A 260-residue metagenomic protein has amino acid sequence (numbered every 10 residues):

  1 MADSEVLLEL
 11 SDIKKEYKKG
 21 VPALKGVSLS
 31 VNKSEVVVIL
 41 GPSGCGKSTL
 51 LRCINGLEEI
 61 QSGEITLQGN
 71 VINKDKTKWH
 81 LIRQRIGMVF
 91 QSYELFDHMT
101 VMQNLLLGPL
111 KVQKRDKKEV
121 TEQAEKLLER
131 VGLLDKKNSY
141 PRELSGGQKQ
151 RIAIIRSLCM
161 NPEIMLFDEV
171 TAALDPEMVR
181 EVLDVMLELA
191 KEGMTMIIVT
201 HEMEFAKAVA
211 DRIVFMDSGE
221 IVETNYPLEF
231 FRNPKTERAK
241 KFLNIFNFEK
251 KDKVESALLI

Functional and structural regions predicted by a protein language model:
M1-K14, K251-I260: ABC-family P-loop ATPase nucleotide-binding domain
E5-L8, K14-S218, V222-E223: ABC family nucleotide-binding domain
T224, L228-I260: C-terminal boundary and immediately downstream tail of ABC-type ATPase nucleotide-binding domains
